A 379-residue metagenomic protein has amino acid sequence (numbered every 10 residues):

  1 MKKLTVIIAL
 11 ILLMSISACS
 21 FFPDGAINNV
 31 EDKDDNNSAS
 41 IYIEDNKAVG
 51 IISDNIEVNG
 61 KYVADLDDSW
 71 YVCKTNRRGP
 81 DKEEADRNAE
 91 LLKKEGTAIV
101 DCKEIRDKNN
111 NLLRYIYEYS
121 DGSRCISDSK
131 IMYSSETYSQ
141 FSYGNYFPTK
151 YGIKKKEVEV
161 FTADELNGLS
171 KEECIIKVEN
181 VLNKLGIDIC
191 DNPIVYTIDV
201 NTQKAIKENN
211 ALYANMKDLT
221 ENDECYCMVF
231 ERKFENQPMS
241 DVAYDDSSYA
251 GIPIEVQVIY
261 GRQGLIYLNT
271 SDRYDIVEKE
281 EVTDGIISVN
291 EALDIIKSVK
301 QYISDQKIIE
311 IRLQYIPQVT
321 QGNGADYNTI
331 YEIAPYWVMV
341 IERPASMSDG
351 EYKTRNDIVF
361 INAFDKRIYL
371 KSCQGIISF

Functional and structural regions predicted by a protein language model:
M1-G25: Sec-dependent N-terminal signal peptides of Gram-positive bacterial secreted proteins and lipoproteins
M1-K2, D32, D365: Generic cytosolic/nucleocytoplasmic N-terminal low-complexity/intrinsically disordered segments
K2, I8-I11, D164-N167, I311 (+1 more regions): Intrinsic-disorder/low-complexity peptide segments enriched for small residues
C19-S247, I376-S378: Preferential activation on post-signal-peptide N-terminal prodomains/segments of secreted or lumenal proteins
P80, L169, D284-I287, E291 (+1 more regions): Short coil/turn linker and secondary-structure boundary residues
R124-F141, M239-T270, M347-F379: A short, surface-exposed beta-strand/turn
L166-L169, T329-P335, K353-D357: Glycine-rich, flexible loop segments associated with nucleotide phosphate handling
K177-S348, I376: Segments that shape or occlude catalytic/ligand-binding pockets
